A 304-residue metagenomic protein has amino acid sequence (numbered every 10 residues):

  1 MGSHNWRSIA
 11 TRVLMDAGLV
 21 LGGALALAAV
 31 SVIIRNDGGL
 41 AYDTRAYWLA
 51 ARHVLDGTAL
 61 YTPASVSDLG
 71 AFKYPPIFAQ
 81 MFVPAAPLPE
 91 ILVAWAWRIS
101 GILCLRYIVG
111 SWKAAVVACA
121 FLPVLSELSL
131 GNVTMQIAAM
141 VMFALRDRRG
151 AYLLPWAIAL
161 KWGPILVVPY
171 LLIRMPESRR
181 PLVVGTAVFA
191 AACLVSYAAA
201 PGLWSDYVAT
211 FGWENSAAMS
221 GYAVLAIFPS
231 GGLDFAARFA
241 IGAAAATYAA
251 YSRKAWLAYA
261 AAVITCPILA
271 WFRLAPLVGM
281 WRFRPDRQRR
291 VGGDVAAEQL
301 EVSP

Functional and structural regions predicted by a protein language model:
G2-G150, L172-P304: Primarily membrane-embedded glycan-assembly and transfer machineries that use lipid-linked glycans
R149-P176: Voltage-sensor/pore transmembrane module of 6-TM cation channels
